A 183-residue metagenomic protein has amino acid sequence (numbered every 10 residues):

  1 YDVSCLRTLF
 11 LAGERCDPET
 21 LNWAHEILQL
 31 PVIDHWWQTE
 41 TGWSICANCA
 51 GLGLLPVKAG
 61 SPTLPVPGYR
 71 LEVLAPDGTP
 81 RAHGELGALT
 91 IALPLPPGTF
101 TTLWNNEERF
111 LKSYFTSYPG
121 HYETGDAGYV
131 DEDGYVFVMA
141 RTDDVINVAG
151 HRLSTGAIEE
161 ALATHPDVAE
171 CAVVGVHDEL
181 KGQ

Functional and structural regions predicted by a protein language model:
Y1-P56, R70, G78-P80: Gly/Ser/Thr-rich phosphate-binding loop
G13, W37, T63, D126 (+1 more regions): Active-site glycine-centered loops adjacent to acidic/histidine catalytic or metal-binding residues that shape
N22, G60, E160: Active-site phosphate/pyrophosphate- and oxyanion-stabilizing loops and adjacent acidic/basic residues in soluble
L54-S61, S113-T116: Short, P/G- and charge-enriched loop/turn segments at secondary-structure junctions
L64-G68, T79-S113, L153: Conserved ATP/PPi-binding loop(s) of AMP-dependent carboxylate-activating enzymes
R70-L71, A127: Generic short beta-strand
I91, P96, K112, G120 (+1 more regions): AMP-binding/adenylate-forming catalytic core of the ANL superfamily
